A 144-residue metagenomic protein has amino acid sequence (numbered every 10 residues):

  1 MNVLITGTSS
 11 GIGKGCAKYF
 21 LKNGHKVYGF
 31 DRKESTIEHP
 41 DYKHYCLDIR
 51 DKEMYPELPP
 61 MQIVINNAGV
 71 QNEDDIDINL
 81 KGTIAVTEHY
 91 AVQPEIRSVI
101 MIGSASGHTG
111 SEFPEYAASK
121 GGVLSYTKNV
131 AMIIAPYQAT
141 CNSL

Functional and structural regions predicted by a protein language model:
S9, A17: N-terminal Rossmann NAD(P)H-binding glycine-rich loop of SDR-like oxidoreductase domains
N23-I37: Conserved glycine-rich Rossmann-like NAD(P)H-binding loop of the short-chain dehydrogenase/reductase
P40-D51: Rossmann-fold cofactor-recognition segment
N67-Q71: Conserved NAD(P)H cofactor-binding loop of Rossmann-fold oxidoreductase domains
T87-E88, K128: A short, exposed helix-loop element centered on a Lys and neighboring polar residues
S98-G122, T127-P136: Catalytic loop of short-chain dehydrogenase/reductase
I134-L144: Conserved Rossmann-fold SDR core element
